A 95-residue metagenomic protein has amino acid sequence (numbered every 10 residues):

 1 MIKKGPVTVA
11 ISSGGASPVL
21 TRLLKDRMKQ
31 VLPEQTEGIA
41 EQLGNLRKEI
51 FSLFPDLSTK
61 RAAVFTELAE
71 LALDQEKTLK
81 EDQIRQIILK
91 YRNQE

Functional and structural regions predicted by a protein language model:
M1-S12: Rossmann-fold NAD(P)-binding glycine/threonine-rich loop
G15-E95: An accessory alpha-helical subdomain
